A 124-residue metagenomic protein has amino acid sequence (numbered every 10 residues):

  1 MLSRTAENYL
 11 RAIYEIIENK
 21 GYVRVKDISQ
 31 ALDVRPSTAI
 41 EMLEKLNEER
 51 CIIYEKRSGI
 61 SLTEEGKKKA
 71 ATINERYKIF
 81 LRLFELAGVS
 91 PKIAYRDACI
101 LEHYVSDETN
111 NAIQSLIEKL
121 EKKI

Functional and structural regions predicted by a protein language model:
M1-V34: N-terminal helix-turn-helix DNA-binding core of bacterial DNA-binding proteins
L43-E44: Short, hydrophobic-biased segments on the C-terminal half of alpha helices that form "recognition helices"
N47-E55: A short, conserved structural fragment
S58-R76: Basic, amphipathic "hinge/linker" alpha-helix immediately C-terminal to the N-terminal HTH DNA-binding motif
N74-D107: Arg/Lys-rich, alpha-helical DNA-contact motif
R96-I124: C-terminal regulatory/oligomerization modules of transcriptional regulators
